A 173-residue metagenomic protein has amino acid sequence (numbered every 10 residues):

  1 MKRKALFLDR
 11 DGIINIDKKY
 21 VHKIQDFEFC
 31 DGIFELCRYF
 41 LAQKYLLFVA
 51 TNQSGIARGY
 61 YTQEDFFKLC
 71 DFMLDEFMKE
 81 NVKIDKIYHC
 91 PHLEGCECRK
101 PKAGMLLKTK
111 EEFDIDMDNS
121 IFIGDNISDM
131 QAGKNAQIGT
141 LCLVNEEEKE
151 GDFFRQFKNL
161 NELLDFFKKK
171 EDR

Functional and structural regions predicted by a protein language model:
M1-L46: Active-site neighborhood of HAD-like aspartate-dependent phosphohydrolases
A5-F7, F48, I121, D125: Hydrophobic "anchor" residues on beta-strands that sit immediately upstream of conserved functional sites
D9-D11, N52, D125, D129: Acidic active-site catalytic centers that drive phospho-/nucleotidyl reactions and related ester hydrolyses
I13-I14, I33, V49, I56 (+2 more regions): Hydrophobic aliphatic residue packing
I14-D31, I56-E64, V82, H92-C96: Metal-dependent phosphoesterase signature
I33, C37-C70, K86-L93, G133: Substrate-recognition element of Asp-dependent hydrolases with the DxDx(T/V) motif
E64, K68-K86, L93-F122, N126-R173: Asp-based, Mg2+/Mn2+-dependent phosphohydrolase catalytic module
